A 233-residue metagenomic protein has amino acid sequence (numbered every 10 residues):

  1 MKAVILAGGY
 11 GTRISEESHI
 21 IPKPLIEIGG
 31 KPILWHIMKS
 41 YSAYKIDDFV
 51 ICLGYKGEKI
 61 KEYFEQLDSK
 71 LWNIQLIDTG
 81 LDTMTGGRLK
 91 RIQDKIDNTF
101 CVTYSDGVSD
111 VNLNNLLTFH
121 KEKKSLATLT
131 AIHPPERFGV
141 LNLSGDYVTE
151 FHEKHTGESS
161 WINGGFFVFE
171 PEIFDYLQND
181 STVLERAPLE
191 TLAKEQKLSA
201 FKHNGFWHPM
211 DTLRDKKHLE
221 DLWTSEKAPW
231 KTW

Functional and structural regions predicted by a protein language model:
M1-H19: N-terminal nucleotide-binding beta1-loop-alpha1 segment
K2-I5, E27, K31-S105, L113-N115 (+1 more regions): Conserved N-terminal catalytic core of the sugar/cofactor nucleotidyltransferase
Y10, D106-G107: Active-site metal-binding loops of divalent metal-dependent hydrolases
I14, I60-F64, L177, L219: Hydrophobic packing residues within well-ordered alpha-helices of enzyme cores
L25, V140-L143, L189, A200: A structural signal for short hydrophobic beta-strand segments in well-ordered beta-sheet cores
S42-K45, V50, L67, I96-T99 (+1 more regions): Basic phosphate/pyrophosphate-binding loop/patch that engages nucleotide-derived ligands
G54, I77-T79, T130, F201-H203 (+1 more regions): Conserved beta-strand termini and adjacent loop/short-helix elements that scaffold enzyme active sites in alpha/beta
F100-C101, V108, L113-K121, H133-P135 (+1 more regions): Catalytic-core segments of class I nucleotidyltransferases/pyrophosphorylases that form NMP-activated intermediates
